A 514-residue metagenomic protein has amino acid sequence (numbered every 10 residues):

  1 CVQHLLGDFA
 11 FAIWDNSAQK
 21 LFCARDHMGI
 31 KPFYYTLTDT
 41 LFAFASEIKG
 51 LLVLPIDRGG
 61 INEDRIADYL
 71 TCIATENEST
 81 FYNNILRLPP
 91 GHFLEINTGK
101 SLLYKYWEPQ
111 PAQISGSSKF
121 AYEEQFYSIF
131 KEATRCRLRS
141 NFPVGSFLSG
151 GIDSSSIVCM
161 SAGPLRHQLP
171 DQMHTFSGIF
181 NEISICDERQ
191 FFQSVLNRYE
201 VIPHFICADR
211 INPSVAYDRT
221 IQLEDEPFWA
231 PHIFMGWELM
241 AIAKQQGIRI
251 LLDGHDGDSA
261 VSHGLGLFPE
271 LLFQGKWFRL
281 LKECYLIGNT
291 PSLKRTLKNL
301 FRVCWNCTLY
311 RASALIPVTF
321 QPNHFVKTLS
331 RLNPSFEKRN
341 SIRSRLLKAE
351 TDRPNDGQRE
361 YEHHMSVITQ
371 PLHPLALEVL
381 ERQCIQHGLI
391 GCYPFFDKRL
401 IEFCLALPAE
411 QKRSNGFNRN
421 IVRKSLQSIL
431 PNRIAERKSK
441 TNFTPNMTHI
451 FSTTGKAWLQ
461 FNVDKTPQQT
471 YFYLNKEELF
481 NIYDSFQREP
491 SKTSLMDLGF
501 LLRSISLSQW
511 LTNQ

Functional and structural regions predicted by a protein language model:
C1-D225, G236, S428, R433 (+1 more regions): Cysteine-centered catalytic environments shared across enzyme families
H27, E238-W305, A376-L400: Active-site adenylate/phosphate-handling loop in enzymes that bind or generate adenylated species
Y34-L37, I157-V158, V261, I401-A406 (+1 more regions): Short hydrophobic alpha-helical segments that form membrane-spanning helices or hydrophobic packing faces of helical
V53, N83-P90, K100, V201 (+2 more regions): Adenosyl-5′-phosphate
I61, T80, A121, Q125 (+19 more regions): Generic recognition of stable, solvent-exposed alpha-helical segments in well-folded globular domains
P213-H232, V326-S335, I342-L346: Mobile, glycine- and charge-enriched loop segments and immediately flanking short secondary-structure elements within
D218-Q222, Q245, G266-P269, H449-F451: Short low-complexity, flexible loop/linker segments enriched in glycine and/or proline with clustered acidic
